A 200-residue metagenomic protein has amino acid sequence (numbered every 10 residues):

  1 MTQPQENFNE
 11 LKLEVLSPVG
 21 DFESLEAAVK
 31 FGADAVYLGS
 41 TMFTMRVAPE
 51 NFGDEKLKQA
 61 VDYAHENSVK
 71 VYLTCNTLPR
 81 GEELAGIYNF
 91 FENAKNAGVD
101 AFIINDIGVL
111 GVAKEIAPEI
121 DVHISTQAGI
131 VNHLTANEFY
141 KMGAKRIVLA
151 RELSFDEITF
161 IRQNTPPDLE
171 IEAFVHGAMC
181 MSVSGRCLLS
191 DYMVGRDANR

Functional and structural regions predicted by a protein language model:
T2-I130, V148-L149, E157-R200: Active-site pocket-lining/capping segments in soluble small-molecule metabolic enzymes
H133-L134: Conserved nucleotide-cofactor-binding alpha/beta core module
G143-A144: As written
L153: Acidic, metal-coordinating catalytic cores used for nucleic-acid/nucleotide bond scission and strand-transfer chemistry
